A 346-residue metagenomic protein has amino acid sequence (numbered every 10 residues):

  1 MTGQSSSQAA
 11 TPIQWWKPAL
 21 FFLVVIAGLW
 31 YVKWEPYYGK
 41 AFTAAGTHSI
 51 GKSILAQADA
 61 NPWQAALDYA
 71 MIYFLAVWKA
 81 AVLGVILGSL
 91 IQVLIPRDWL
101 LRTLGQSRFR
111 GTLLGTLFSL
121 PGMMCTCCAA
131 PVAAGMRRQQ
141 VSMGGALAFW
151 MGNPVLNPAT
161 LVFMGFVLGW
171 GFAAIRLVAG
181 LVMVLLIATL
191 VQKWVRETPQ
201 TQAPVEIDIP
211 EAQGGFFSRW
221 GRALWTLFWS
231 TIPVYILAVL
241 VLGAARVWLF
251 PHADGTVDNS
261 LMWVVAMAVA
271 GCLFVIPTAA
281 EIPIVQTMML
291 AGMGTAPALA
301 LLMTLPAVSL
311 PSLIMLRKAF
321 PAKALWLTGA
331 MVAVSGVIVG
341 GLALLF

Functional and structural regions predicted by a protein language model:
M1-L23, G39-N61, R196-A223: Intrinsically disordered, low-complexity non-transmembrane regions of multi-pass membrane transporters
I13-G39, Q106, G111, L168-P210 (+1 more regions): Juxtamembrane and boundary regions of transmembrane helices in multi-pass small-molecule transporters and channels
K33-T43, A245-W248: Membrane-helix interface motif
G46, I50, D59-F74, L100-L104 (+5 more regions): Hydrophobic alpha-helical segments of integral membrane proteins, encompassing both true transmembrane helices
L55-A56, L67, G84, L90 (+2 more regions): Transmembrane helical segments that form the transport core of multi-pass membrane transport proteins
A76, A80, G84, G88 (+12 more regions): Alpha-helical transmembrane segments in multi-pass membrane proteins
G88, Q92, M183-V191, L242 (+5 more regions): Alpha-helical transmembrane segments of multipass membrane proteins
S119-L177, F250-A324: Membrane-interfacial helix-loop connectors
